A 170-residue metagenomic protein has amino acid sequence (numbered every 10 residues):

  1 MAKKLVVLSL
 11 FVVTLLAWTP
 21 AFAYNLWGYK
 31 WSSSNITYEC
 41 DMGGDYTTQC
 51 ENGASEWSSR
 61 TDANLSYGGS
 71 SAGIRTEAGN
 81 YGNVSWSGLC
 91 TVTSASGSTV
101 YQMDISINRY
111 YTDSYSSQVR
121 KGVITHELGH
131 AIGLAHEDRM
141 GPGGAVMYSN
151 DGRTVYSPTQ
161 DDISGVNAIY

Functional and structural regions predicted by a protein language model:
M1-Y29: N-terminal prepro-regions of secreted/extracellular proteins
T19-Y170: Zinc-dependent metalloendopeptidases
